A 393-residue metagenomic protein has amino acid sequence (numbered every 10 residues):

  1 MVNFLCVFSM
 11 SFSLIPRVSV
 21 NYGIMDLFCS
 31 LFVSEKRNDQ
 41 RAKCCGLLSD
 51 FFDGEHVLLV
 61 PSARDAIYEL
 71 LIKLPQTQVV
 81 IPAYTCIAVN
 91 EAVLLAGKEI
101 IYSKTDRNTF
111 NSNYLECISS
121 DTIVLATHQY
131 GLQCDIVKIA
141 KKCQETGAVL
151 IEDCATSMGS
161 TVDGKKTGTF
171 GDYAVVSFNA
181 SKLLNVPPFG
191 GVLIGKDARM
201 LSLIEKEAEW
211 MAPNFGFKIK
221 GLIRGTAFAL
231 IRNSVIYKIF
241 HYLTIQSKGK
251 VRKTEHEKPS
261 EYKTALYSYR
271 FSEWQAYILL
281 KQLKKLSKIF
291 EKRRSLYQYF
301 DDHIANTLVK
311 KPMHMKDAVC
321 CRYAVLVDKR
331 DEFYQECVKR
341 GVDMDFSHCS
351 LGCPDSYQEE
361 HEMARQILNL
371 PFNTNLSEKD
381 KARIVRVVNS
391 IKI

Functional and structural regions predicted by a protein language model:
V2-N3, R17, A42-L47, F51-E55 (+3 more regions): PLP-dependent aminotransferase class I/II
S11, P16-G46: A glycine-/small-polar-enriched, mobile loop at the entrance of the PLP active site in fold-type I
Q40-Q78, V89-A96, Y102-K104: Phosphate-binding glycine-rich loop
A96, E145-T146, R340: Helix C-cap/helix->beta junction micro-motif
G97-T109, D345-F346: Short beta-strand->loop structural element characteristic of the AMP-binding/adenylate-forming
D106-K206: Active-site phosphate-binding strand-loop segment of PLP-dependent enzymes
